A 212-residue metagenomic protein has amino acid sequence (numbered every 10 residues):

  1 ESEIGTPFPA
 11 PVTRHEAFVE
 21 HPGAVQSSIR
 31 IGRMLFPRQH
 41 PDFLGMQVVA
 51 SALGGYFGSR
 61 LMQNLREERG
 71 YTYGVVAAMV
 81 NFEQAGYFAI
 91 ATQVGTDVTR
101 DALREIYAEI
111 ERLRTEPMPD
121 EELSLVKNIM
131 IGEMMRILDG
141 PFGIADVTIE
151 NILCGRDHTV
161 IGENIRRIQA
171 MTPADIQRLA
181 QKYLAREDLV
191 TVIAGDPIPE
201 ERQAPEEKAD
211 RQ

Functional and structural regions predicted by a protein language model:
E1-H40, S51-D101, E122, V147 (+2 more regions): Non-catalytic beta-strand/loop surface segments
S2-T13, A108-I137, I144, V190-D196: Acidic/histidine-enriched alpha-helical segments
P37, G54-G55, E67, Y71 (+4 more regions): Short, well-ordered loop/turn and helix-capping segments at boundaries between secondary-structure elements and domains
H40, D101-E105, C154-T159: Short acidic alpha-helix initiation/capping motifs at coil-to-helix transition points, especially at protein N-termini
F43: Double-stranded RNA-binding/processing signature
N81, E109, I137-R167: Scaffold signal of the M16-like zinc-metallopeptidase fold and its non-catalytic homologs
